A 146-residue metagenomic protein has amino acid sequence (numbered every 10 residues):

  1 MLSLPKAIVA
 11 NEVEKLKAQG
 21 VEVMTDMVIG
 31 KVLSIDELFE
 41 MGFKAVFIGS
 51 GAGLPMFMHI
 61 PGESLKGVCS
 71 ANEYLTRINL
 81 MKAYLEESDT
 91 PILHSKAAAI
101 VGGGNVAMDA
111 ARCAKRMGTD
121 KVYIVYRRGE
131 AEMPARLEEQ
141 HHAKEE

Functional and structural regions predicted by a protein language model:
M1-E146: Residues forming the flavin
